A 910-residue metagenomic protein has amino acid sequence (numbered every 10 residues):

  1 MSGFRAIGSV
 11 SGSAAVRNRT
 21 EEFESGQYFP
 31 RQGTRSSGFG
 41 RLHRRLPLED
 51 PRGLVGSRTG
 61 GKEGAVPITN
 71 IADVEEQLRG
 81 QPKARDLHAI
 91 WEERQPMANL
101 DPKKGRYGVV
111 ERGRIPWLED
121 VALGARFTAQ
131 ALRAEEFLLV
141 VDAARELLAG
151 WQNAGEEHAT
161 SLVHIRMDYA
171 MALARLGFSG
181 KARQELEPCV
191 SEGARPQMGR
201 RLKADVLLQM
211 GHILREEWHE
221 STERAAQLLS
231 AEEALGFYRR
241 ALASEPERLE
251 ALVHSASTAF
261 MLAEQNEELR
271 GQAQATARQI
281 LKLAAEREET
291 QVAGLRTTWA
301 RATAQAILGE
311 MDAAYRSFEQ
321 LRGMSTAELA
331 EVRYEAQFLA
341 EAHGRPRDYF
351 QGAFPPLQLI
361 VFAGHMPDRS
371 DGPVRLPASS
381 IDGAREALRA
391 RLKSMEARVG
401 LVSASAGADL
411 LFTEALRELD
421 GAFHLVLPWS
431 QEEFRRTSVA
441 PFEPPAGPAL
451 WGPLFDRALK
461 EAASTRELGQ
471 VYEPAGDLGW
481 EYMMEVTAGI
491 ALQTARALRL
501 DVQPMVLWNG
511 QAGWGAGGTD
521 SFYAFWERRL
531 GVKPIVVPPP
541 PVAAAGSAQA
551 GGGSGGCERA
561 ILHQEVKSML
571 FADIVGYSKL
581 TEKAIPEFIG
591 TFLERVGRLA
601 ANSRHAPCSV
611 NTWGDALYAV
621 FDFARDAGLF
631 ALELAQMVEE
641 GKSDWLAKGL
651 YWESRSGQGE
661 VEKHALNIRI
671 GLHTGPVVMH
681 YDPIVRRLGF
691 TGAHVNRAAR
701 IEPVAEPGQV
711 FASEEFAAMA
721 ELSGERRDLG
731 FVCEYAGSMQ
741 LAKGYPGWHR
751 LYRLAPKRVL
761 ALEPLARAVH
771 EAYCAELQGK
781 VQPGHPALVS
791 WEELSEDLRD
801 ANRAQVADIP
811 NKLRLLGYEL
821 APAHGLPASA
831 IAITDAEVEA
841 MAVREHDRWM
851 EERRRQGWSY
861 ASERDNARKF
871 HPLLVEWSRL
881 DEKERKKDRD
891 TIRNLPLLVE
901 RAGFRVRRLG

Functional and structural regions predicted by a protein language model:
F4, S317, G551-G555, P707-G708 (+3 more regions): Intrinsically disordered, glycine/charged-rich C-terminal tails and inter-domain linkers that flank nucleotidyl cyclase
M97-L118, L148-L162, V190-K203, R240-P246 (+1 more regions): Flexible helix-coil transition and linker loops at the boundaries of alpha-helical arrays
E119-A122, R126, S161, D168 (+8 more regions): "A position-specific structural signal for the A-helix of alpha-solenoid helical repeats
D168, R175, G180-R183, D205 (+7 more regions): Acidic/glycine-enriched connector segments
G556-M637: Catalytic NTP-binding/metal-coordinating core of nucleotidyl cyclase/transferase enzymes
A619-W748: Catalytic beta-strand-to-alpha-helix segment of the class III nucleotidyl cyclase homology domain
G747-G910: Alpha-helical propensity feature that highlights long, continuous alpha-helices across diverse contexts
